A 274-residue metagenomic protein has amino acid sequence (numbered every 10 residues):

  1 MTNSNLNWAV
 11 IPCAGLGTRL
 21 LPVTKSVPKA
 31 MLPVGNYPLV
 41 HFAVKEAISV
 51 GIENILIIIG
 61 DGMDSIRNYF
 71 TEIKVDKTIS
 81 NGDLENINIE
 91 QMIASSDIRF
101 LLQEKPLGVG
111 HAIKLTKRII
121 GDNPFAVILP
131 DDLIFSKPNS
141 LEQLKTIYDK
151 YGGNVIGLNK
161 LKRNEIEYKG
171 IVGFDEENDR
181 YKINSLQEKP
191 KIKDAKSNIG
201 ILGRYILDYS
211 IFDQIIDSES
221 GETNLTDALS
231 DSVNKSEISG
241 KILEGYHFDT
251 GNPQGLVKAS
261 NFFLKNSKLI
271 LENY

Functional and structural regions predicted by a protein language model:
M1-I11, R19, Y37-V127, F135-S136: Conserved N-terminal catalytic core of the sugar/cofactor nucleotidyltransferase
L16, D132, P253: Active-site metal-binding loops of divalent metal-dependent hydrolases
S26-H41: Short catalytic helix/loop segments, enriched in acidic residues and glycine and frequently bearing histidine
N86-D97, I147, D175-E177, D231-V233: Short, conserved catalytic or adaptor-binding loops enriched in Gly and charged residues
A126, L141, K145, D149 (+1 more regions): Catalytic-core segments of class I nucleotidyltransferases/pyrophosphorylases that form NMP-activated intermediates
L133-I166: Conserved donor-nucleotide/metal-binding helix-loop-beta segment in metal-dependent transferases, i.e., the alpha-helix
N159-N164, Y168-E177, S185-K189: Ligand/cofactor pocket segment of small-molecule handling proteins
